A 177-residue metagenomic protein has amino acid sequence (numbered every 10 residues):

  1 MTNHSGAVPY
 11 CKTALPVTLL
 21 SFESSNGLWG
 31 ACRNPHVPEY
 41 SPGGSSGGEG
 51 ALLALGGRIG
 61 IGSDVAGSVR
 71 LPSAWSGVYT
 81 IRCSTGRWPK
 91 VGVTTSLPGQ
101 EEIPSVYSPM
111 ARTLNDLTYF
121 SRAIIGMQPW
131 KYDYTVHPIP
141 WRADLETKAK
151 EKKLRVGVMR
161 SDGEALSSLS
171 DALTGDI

Functional and structural regions predicted by a protein language model:
N3-I125: Short glycine/serine-rich loop segments
L55, T174-I177: Short, intrinsically disordered, charge-balanced linker/junction segments flanking boundaries in proteins
R82-G175: A short helix-breaking turn/cap at a secondary-structure junction
